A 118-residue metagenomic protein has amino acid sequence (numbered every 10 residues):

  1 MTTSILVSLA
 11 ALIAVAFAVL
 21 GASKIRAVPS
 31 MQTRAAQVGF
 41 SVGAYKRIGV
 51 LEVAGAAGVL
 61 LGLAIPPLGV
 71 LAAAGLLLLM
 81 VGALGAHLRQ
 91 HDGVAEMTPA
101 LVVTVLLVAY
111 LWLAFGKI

Functional and structural regions predicted by a protein language model:
M1-I118: Membrane-interface extramembranous regions
